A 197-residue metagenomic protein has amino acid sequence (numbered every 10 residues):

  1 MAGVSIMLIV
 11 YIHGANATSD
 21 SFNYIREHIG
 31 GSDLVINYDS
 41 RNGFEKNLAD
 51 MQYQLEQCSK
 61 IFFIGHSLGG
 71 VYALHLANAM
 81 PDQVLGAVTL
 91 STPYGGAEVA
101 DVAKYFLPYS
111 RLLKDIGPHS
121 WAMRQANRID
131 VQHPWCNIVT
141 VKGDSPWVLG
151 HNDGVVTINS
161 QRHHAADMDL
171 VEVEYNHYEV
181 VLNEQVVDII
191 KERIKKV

Functional and structural regions predicted by a protein language model:
M1-I6: Short, Lys/Arg-enriched N-terminal segments with co-localized hydrophobic residues within the first ~10-30 amino acids
I9-H13, D20, I29-P134, S145-P146: Serine-dependent carboxylesterase/thioesterase catalytic core of lipase-like alpha/beta-hydrolase/SGNH enzymes
A17, D130-V197: C-terminal catalytic-base region of ester-bond hydrolases, centering on the histidine of the charge-relay
H28-G30, M51-Q54, V102, P108-L112 (+4 more regions): Generic alpha-helical propensity signal that fires on short helical segments and nearby coil/disordered stretches
